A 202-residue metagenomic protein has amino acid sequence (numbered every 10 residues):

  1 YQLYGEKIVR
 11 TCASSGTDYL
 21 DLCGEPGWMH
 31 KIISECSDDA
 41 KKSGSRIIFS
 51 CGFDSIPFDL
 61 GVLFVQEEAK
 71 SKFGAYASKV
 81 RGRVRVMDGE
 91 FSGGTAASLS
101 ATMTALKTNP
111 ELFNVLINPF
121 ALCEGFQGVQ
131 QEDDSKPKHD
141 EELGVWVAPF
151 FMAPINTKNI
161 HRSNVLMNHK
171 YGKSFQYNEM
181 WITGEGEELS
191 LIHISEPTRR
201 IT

Functional and structural regions predicted by a protein language model:
Y1-K31: NAD(P)H-binding glycine-rich loop region in Rossmannoid oxidoreductase-like domains and their noncatalytic homologs
I8, C36, I194: Aromatic/hydrophobic pocket-lining residues that form π-stacking "cages" and hydrophobic walls in ligand
T11-S15, E35, D39, E68: Alpha-helical structural signal in soluble globular domains
G24-S45: Rossmann-fold NAD(P)-binding glycine/threonine-rich loop
K41-L166: Rossmann-like dinucleotide-binding core of oxidoreductases
I160, Y171-Q176: Ordered core of a single globular domain
E179-E187: Phosphate-/polyanion-interacting regions in eukaryotic proteins
I192-T202: Single conserved hydrophobic/aromatic residue that forms the stacking wall/gate of nucleotide- or nucleobase-binding
